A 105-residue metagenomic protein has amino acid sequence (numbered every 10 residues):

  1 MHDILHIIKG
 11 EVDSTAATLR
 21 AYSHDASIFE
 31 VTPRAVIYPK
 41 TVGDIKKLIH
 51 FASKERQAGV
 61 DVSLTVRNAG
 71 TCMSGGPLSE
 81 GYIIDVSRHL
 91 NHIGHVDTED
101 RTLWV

Functional and structural regions predicted by a protein language model:
D3-S23: Conserved oxyanion/phosphate-binding beta-strand-loop segments in alpha/beta enzyme cores
I7-K9, H89-H92: Short small/polar-residue motifs
R20, H24-L90: Glycine-rich N-terminal segment of FAD-binding domains in flavoprotein oxidoreductases, spanning the beta-loop-helix
H95-V105: Hydrophobic, small-residue-rich alpha-helical packing segments that form membrane-like cores
